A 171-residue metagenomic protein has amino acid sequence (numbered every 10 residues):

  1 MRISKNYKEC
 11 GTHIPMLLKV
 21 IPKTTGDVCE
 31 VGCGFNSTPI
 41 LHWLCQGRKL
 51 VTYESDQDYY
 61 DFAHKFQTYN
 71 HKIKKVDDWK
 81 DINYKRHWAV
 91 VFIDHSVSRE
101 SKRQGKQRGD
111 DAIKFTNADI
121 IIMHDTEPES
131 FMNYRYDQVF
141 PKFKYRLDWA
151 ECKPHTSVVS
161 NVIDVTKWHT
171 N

Functional and structural regions predicted by a protein language model:
M1-K8, S96-S98: Glycine-rich phosphate-binding "P-loop"
E9-D81: SAM cofactor-binding core of SAM-dependent methyltransferases, primarily the Rossmann-like beta-alpha-beta module
K23, R86, T116: Structured loop/turn residues at beta-strand edges in well-structured enzyme cores
G26, A89, D119: Conserved acidic residues
C29-V31, Y53, I93-H95, M123-D125: Active-site flanking residues adjacent to catalytic metal/cofactor-binding acidic residues
I73, V90-F92, K144-R146: A polyampholytic, Gly/Pro-enriched intrinsically disordered region
N83-V90: A short acidic, Gly/Pro-enriched loop at the edge of an enzyme's catalytic core that lines a small-molecule cofactor
V97-N171: C-terminal substrate-binding/active-site "lid" region of AdoMet-derived donor-dependent transferases
